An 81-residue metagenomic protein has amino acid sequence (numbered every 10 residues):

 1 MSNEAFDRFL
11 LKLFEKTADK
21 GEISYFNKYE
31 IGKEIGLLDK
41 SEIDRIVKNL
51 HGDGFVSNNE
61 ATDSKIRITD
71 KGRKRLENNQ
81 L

Functional and structural regions predicted by a protein language model:
M1-K16, K20-G21: Short alpha-helical segments that sit at the start of domains
S2, I23-S24, D39, A61: Residue-level marker of regulatory loop/turn positions in helix-turn-helix DNA-binding domains and in histidine
S2-N3, L37-G52: Short amphipathic alpha-helical interaction segments
T17-A18, G36-D39, F55: Short alpha-helix boundary/capping elements
D19-E34: Short acidic, hydrophobic short linear motifs in intrinsically disordered regions
H51-A61: A short, conserved structural fragment
D63-I68: Minor-groove-contacting beta-hairpin "wing" of winged helix-turn-helix DNA-binding domains
D70-L81: Short, amphipathic alpha-helical interaction segments positioned at domain boundaries
